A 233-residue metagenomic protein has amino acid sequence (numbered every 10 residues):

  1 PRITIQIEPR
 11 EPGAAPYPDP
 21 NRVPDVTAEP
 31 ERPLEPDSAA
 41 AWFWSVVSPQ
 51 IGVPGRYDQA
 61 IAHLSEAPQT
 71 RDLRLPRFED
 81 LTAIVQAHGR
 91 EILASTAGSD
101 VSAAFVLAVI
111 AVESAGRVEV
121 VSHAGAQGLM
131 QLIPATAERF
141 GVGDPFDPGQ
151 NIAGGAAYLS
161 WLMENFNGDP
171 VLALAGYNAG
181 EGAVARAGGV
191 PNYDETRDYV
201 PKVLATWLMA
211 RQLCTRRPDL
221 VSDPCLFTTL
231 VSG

Functional and structural regions predicted by a protein language model:
P1-L107, P201-G233: Cell-wall glycan-active module
R71, L75-A83, I92-A97, V118-H123 (+2 more regions): Second-shell loop/turn segments in exported
D100-A108, F146, G168-G176, T215-R216: Surface-exposed patches in mature extracellular/periplasmic domains of secreted proteins
A103, G116-V118: Extended amphipathic alpha-helical interaction segments
I110-A115, G154-Y158, G168-D194, Y199-T206 (+2 more regions): Acidic helix/loop microenvironments that form the catalytic cleft of cell-wall polysaccharide enzymes
V120-G143, G154-M163, E181-G182, V200-V203: Substrate-binding/active-site groove segments that recognize and process beta-1,4-linked N-acetyl-hexosamine
